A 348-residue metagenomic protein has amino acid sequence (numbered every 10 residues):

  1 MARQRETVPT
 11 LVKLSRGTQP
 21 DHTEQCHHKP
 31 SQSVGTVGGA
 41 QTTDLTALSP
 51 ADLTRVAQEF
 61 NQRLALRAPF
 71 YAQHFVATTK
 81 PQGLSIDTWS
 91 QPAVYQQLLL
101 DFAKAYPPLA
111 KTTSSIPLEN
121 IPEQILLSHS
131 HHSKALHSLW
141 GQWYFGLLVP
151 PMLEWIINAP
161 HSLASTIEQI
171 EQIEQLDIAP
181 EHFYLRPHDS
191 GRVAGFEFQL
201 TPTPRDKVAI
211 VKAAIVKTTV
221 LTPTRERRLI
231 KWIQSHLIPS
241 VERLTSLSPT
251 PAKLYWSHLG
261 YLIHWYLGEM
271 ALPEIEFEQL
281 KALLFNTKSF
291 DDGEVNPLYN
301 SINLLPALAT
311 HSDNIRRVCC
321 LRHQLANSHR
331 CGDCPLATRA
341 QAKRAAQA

Functional and structural regions predicted by a protein language model:
A2-G17, C26, G39, T43-D44 (+7 more regions): Non-catalytic accessory segments flanking enzymatic or RNA/DNA-binding domains
A2-L139: Generic N-terminal leader/targeting and pre-domain segments
R63, I156, R322-H323: Aromatic-residue detector
A93-H311: Hydrophobic, aromatic-lined core segments that form the binding pocket/scaffold for planar heteroaromatic ligands
P150, H329, K343-Q347: Nucleic-acid modification enzymes, centered on SAM-dependent nucleic-acid methyltransferases
R317-R339: Local cysteine-cluster metal-coordination motifs and their immediate loop/turn environment, predominantly Fe-S cluster
